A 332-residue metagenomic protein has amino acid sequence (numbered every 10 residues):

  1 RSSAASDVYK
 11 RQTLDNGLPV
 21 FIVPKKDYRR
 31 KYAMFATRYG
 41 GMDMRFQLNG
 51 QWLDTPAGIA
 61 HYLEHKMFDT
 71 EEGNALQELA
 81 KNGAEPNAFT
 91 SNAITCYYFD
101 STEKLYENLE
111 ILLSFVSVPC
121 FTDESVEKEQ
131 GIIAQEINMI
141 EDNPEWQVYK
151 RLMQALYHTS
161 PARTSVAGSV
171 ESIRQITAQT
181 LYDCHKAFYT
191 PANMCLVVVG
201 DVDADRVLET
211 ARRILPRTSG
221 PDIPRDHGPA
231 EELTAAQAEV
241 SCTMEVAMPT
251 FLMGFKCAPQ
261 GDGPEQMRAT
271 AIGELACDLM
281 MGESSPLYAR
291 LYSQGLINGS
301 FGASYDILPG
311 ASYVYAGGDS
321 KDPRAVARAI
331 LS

Functional and structural regions predicted by a protein language model:
R1-A75, Y182-R290: His/Glu-rich zincin catalytic helix
Y28-F46, G58, N74-V116, V148-E171 (+3 more regions): M16 family metallopeptidases and their MPP-like homologs
K66, N82, F115-P119, E136 (+3 more regions): Structured segments of extracytoplasmic/periplasmic soluble domains in secreted or envelope-associated proteins
P119-N138, D222-L233, S332: Acidic/histidine-enriched alpha-helical segments
N143, Q147: Active-site-adjacent helix/loop patches that line small-molecule binding or acyl-intermediate pockets
I173-C184: Active-site glycine-rich loop that binds ribose-phosphate moieties when present
